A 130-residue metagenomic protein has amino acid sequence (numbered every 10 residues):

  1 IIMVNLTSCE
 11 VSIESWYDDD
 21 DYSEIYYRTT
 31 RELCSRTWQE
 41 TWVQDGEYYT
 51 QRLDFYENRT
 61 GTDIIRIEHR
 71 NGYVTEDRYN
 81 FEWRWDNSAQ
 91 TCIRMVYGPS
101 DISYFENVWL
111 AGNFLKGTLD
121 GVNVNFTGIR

Functional and structural regions predicted by a protein language model:
V4-S8: C-terminal motif of bacterial Sec signal peptides marking the signal peptidase cleavage site
E10-N80, D86-R130: Lipid interaction determinants
